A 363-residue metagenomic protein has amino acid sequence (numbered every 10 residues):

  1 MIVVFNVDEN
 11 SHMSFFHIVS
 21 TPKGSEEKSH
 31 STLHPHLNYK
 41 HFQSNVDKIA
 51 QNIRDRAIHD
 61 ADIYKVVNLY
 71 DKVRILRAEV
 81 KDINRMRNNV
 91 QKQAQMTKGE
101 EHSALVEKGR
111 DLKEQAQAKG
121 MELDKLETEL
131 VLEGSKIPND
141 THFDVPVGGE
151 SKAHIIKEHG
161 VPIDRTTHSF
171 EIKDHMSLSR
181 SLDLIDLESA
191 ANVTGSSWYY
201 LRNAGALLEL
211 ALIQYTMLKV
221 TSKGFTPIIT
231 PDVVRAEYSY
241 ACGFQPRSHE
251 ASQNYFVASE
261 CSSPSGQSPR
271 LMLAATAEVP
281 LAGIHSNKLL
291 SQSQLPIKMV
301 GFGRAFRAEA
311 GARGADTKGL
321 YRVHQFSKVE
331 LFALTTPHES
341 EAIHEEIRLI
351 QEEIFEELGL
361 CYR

Functional and structural regions predicted by a protein language model:
M1-I2, R363: Accessible peptide chain termini
I2, N6-N10: N-terminal low-complexity segments that are often proline-rich with Ser/Thr-Pro
N6, F16-H17, V257, E356: Compositionally biased, low-structure terminal segments
N10-S11, F332: Intrinsically disordered, low-complexity regions of eukaryotic proteins
H12-I163: N-terminal alpha-helical targeting/anchoring segments
H59, H159-R363: TRNA-recognition modules of translation machinery and tRNA-sensing kinases, especially anticodon-binding
